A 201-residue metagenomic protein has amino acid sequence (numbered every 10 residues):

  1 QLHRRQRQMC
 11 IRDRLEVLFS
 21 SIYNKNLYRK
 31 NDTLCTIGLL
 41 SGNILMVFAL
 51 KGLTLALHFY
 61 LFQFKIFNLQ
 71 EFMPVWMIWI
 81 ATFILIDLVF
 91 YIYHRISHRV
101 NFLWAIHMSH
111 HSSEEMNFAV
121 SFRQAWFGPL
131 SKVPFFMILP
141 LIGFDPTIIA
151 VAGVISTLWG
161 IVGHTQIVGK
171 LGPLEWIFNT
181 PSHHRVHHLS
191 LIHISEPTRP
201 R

Functional and structural regions predicted by a protein language model:
Q1-R7, I11, I192-R201: Single conserved hydrophobic/aromatic residue that forms the stacking wall/gate of nucleotide- or nucleobase-binding
R4-Q8, K30-V47: Alpha-helical transmembrane segments in multi-pass membrane proteins
Q8, V17, M46-F59: Alpha-helical membrane-anchoring segments
R12-S20, F83, D87: Central hydrophobic cores of alpha-helical transmembrane segments in multi-pass inner-membrane proteins across all
L15-L34: Membrane-interface helix-loop junction between the first two transmembrane segments
S41-L53, N68-S195, R199: Membrane-embedded catalytic scaffold of the fatty acid hydroxylase/desaturase
F59-Q70: Membrane-interface helix termini and inter-helical loops of multi-pass transporters
